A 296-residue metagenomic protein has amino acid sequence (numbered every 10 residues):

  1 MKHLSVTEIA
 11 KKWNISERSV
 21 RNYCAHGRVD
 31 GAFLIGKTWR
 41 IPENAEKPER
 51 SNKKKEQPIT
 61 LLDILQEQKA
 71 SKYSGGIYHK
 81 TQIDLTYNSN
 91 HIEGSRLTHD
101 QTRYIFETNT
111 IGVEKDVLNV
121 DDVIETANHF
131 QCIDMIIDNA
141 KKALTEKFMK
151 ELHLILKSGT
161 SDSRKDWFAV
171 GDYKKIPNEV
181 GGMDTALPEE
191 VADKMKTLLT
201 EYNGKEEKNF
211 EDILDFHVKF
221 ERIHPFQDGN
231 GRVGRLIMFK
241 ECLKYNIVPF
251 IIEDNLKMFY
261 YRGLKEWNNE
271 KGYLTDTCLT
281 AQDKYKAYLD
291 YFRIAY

Functional and structural regions predicted by a protein language model:
M1-W13, E17-V29, L34-Y296: FIC/Doc superfamily catalytic core
